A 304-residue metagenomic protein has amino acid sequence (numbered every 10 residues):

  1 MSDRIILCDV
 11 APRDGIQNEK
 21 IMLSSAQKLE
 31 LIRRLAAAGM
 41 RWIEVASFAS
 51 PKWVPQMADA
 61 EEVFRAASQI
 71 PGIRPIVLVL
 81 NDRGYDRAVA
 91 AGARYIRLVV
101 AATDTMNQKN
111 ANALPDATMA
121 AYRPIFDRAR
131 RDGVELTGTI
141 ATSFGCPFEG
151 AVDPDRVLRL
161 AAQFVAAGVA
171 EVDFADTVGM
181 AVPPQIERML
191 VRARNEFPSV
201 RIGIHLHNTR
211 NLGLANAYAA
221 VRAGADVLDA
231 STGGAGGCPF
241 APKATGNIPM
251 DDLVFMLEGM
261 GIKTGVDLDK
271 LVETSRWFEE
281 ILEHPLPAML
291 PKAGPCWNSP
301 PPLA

Functional and structural regions predicted by a protein language model:
M1-A304: Catalytic cores and adjacent flexible loops of soluble metabolic enzymes that perform enolate/carbanion chemistry on
